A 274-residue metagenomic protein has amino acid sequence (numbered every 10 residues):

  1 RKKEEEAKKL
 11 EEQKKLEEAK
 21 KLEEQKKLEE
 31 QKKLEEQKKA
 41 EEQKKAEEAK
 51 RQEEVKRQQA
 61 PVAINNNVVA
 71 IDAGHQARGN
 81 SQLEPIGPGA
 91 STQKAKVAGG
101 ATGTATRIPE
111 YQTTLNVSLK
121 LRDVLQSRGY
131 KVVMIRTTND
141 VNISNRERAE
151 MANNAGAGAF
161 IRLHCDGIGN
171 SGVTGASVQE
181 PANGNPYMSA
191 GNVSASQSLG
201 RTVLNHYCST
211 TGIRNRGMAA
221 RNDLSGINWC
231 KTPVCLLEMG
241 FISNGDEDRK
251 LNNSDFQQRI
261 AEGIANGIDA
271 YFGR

Functional and structural regions predicted by a protein language model:
R1-Q58: Long, low-complexity, compositionally biased polyampholytic IDRs enriched for Lys/Glu and Gln/Arg
R57-A149, A182: Active-site histidine-acidic residue metal-binding/catalytic motifs, centered on HxH/HExxH-like signatures
N65-N67, L125-V133, A155-F160, I213-R214 (+1 more regions): Loop/turn elements at helix/coil->beta-strand transitions in domains of secreted/extracellular proteins
H75-R78, E110, T137-N142, C165-N170 (+4 more regions): Solvent-exposed loop/turn segments at secondary-structure junctions within structured extracellular/periplasmic domains
I108-N116, N139-R146, A190-S198, L251-R259: Soluble non-cytosolic domains of exported or imported proteins
N145-G158, S177, L224-C230: Mature extracellular/periplasmic domains of secretome proteins
R162-N170, Q179-P181, N215-R274: Active-site-adjacent mobile loop/cap segments within catalytic or ligand-binding domains
N192-A220: Active-site-adjacent substrate-binding region of metalloamidase/peptidase-like peptide-processing proteins
